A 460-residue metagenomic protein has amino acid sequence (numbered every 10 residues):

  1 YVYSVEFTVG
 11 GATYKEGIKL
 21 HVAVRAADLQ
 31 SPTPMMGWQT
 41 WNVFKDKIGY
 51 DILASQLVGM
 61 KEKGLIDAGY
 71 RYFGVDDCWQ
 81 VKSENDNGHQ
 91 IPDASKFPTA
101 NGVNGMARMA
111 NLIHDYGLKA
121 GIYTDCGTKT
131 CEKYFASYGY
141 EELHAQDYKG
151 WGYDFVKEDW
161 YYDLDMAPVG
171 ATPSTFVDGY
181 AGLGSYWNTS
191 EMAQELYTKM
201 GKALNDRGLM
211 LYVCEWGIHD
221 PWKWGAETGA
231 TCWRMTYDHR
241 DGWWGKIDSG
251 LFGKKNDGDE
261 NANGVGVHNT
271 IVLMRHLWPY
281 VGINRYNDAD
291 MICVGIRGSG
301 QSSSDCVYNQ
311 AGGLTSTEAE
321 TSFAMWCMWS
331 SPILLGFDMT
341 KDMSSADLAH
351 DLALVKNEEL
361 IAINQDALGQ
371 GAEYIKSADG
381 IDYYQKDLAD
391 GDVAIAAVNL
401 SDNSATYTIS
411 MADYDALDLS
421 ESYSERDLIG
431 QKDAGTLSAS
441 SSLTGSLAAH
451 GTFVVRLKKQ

Functional and structural regions predicted by a protein language model:
H21-Y50: An acidic-aromatic substrate-binding cleft motif
P34-T40, G69-D76, K119-T124, D154-D159 (+6 more regions): Structural recognition of the beta-strand scaffold that forms the well-ordered cores of secreted hydrolase catalytic
N42, I52, Q56, M60-Y186: Aromatic-lined carbohydrate-binding/catalytic grooves of carbohydrate-active enzymes
L118-Y134, G201-P221: Aromatic-lined carbohydrate-recognition surfaces of secreted/lumenal glycan-active proteins
L143, L209-F337: Glycan-recognition surfaces
E320, W326-G336, S377-L417, H450: Carbohydrate-binding surface patches
T321-I375: Catalytic cores of secreted or luminal carbohydrate-active enzymes
L437-Q460: C-terminal beta-strand-rich structural cap/linker in extracellular carbohydrate-active enzymes
